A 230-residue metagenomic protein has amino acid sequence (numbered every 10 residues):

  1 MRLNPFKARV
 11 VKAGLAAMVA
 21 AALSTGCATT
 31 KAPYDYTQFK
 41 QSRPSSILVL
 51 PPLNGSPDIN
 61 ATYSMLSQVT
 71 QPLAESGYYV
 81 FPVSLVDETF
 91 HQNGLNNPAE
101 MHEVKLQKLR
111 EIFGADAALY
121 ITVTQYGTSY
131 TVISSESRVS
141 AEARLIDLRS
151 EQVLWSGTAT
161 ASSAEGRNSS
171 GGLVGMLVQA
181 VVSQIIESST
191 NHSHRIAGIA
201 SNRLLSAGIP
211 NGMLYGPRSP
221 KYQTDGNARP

Functional and structural regions predicted by a protein language model:
R2-L15: Bacterial N-terminal signal peptides that target proteins for export
A22-G26: C-terminal motif of bacterial Sec signal peptides marking the signal peptidase cleavage site
C27-S45, L148-P230: C-terminal/domain-edge helix-coil "capping" segments
A32-D35, P51, A99-L106, Q125-Y130: N-terminal post-signal-peptidase region of extra-cytosolic proteins
P44-G55: Short beta-strand segments enriched in small/hydrophobic residues
S56-S64, E100, S140, R167-Q179: Soluble non-cytosolic domains of exported or imported proteins
S56-Y120, Q152, S156-T158, Q184-S189: N-terminal segment of the mature soluble domain
R110-Y126, V132-E136, R144: Mid-length scaffold segments of soluble, non-membrane domains
